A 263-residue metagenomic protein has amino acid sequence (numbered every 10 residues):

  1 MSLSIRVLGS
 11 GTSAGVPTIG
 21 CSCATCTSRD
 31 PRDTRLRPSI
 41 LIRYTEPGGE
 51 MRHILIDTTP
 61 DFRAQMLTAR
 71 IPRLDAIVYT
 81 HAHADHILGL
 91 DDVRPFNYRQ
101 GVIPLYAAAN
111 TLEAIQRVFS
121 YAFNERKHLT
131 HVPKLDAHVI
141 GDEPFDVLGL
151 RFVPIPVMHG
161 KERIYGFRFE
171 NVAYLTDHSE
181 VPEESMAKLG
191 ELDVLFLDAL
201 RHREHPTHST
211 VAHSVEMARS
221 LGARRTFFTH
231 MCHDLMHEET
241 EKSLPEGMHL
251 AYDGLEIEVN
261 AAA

Functional and structural regions predicted by a protein language model:
M1-L175, E184, E241-A262: Binuclear metal-dependent hydrolase catalytic cores
E180-A262: Cap/insert and terminal regions of metallo-dependent hydrolase folds
